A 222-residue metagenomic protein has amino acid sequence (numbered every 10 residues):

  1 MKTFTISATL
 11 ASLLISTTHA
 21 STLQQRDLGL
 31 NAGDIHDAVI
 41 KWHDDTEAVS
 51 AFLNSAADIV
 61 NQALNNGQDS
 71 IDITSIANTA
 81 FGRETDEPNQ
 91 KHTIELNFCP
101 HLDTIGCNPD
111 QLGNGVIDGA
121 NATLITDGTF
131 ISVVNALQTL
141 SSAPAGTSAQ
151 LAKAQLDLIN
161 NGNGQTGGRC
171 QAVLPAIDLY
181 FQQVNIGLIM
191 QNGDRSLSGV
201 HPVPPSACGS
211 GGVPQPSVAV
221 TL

Functional and structural regions predicted by a protein language model:
M1-D27, L222: Fungal secretory targeting signals
A20-L222: Mature, structured extracellular domains of secreted fungal proteins
